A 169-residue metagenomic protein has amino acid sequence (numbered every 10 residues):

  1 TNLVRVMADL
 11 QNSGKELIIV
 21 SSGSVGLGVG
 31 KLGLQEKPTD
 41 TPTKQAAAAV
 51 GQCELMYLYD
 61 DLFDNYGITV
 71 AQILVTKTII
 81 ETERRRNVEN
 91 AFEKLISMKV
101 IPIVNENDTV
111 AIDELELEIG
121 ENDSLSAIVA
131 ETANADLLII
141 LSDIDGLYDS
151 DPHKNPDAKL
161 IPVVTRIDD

Functional and structural regions predicted by a protein language model:
T1-D169: Nucleotide/pyrophosphate-binding catalytic subdomain
